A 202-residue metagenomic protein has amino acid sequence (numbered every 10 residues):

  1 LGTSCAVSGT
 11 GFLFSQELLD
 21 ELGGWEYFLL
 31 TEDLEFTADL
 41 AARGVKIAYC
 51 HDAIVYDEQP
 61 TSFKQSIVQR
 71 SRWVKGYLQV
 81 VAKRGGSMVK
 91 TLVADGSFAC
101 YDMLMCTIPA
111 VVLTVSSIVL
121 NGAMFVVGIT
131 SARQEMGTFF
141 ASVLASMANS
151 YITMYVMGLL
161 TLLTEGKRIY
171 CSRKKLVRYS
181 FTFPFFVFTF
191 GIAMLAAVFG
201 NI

Functional and structural regions predicted by a protein language model:
L1-L30, S71-A82: Long helical/loop segments within the catalytic core of UDP-sugar-dependent glycosyltransferases, especially the large
G9, Y49-C50, V55-V68, K75 (+1 more regions): Catalytic cores of eukaryotic secretory-pathway lumenal/extracellular enzymes that build and remodel glycoconjugates
F28, T37-Y56: Catalytic donor-sugar/metal-binding loop of nucleotide-sugar-dependent glycosyltransferases
F36-T37, S66: Short, hydrophobic alpha-helical packing/hinge segments within bilobed ligand-binding/sensory domains
F63, I67, S97-L104, V177 (+1 more regions): Alpha-helical membrane-protein architecture signal
I67-M88, M154-L160, A196-V198: Catalytic core of nucleotide-sugar-dependent glycosyltransferases
L92-V112: Loop-to-transmembrane boundary segments
M105-N201: Membrane-embedded multi-pass helical conduit in multi-pass membrane proteins, especially envelope-biosynthetic
